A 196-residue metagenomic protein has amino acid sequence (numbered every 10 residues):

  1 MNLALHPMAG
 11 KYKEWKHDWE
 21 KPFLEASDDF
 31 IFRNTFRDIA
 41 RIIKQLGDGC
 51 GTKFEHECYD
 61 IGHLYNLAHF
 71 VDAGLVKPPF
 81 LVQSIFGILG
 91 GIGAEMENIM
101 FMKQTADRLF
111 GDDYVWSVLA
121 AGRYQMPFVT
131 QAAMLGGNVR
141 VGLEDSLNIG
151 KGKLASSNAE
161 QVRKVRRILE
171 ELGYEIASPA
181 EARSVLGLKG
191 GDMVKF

Functional and structural regions predicted by a protein language model:
M1-L143: Catalytic alpha/beta core domains of metabolic enzymes, predominantly
Y65-N66, M100, Q104-R108, P127-F196: Structured C-terminal cap/extension of enzyme domains
